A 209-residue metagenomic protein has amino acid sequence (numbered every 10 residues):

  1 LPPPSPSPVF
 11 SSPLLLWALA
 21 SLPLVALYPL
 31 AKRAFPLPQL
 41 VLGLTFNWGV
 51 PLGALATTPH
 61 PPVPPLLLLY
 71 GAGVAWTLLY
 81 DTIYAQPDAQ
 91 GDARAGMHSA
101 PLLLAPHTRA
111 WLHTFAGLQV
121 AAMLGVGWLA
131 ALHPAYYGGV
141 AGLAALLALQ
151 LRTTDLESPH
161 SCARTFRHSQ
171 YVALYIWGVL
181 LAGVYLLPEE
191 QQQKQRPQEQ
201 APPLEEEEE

Functional and structural regions predicted by a protein language model:
L1-E209: Multi-pass alpha-helical membrane architecture of UbiA-family and related isoprenoid/lipid prenyltransferases
